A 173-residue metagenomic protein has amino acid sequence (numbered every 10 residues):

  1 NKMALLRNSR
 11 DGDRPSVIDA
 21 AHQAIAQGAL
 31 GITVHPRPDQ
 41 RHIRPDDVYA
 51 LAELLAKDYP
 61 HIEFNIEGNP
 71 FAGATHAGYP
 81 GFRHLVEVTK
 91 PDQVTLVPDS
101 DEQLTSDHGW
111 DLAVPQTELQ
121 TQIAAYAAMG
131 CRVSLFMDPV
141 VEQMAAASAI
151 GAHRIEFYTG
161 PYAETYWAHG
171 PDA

Functional and structural regions predicted by a protein language model:
N1-A72, E87-T89, A149: Conserved N-terminal beta1-alpha1 strand-loop-helix module at the mouth
N1-I18, N65-G78, T105-A113, A127-P139 (+1 more regions): Active-site mouth loops of central-metabolism enzymes
L30-L54, P98-D111, T159-D172: Glycine-rich, proline-tolerant flexible connector loops at the mouths of alpha/beta enzymes
G31-T33, H61-E67, Q93-T95, G130-F136 (+1 more regions): Structural preference for beta-strand elements that scaffold enzyme active sites
A52-K57, L119-G130, S148: Surface-exposed amphipathic alpha-helices with a cationic face
G73-V88, V140-I150: Catalytic cores of alpha/beta
E87-D99: Ordered, amphipathic secondary-structure segments that act as subunit-interaction surfaces in large macromolecular
D101, R132-A173: Histidine/lysine/aspartate-rich catalytic loop segments that bind and position anionic ligands
